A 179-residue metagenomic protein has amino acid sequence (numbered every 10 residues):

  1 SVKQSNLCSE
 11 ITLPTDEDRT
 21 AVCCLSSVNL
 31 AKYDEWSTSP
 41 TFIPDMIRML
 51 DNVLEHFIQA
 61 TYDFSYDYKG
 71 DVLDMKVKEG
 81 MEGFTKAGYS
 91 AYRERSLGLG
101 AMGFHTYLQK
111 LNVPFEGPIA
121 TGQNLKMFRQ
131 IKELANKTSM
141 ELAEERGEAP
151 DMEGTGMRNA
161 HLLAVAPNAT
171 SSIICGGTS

Functional and structural regions predicted by a protein language model:
S1-A91, G103-L108: Function-dense linear segments that define catalytic or interfacial modules in macromolecule-processing proteins
C24-N29, S96-G98, G103-H105, H161-A164 (+1 more regions): Structured core elements
L54-I58, Y62, L163-S179: Catalytic alpha/beta core of large soluble enzyme barrels
F64, Y68-V72, G122, P150-E153 (+1 more regions): Residue-level signal for alpha-helical context at structural boundaries
K86, Y92-G147: Extended, well-ordered alpha-helical scaffold/bundle regions in very large, multi-domain proteins
E144-T170: Flexible, glycine/threonine-enriched loop-and-boundary segments that flank and lead into catalytic domains of large
